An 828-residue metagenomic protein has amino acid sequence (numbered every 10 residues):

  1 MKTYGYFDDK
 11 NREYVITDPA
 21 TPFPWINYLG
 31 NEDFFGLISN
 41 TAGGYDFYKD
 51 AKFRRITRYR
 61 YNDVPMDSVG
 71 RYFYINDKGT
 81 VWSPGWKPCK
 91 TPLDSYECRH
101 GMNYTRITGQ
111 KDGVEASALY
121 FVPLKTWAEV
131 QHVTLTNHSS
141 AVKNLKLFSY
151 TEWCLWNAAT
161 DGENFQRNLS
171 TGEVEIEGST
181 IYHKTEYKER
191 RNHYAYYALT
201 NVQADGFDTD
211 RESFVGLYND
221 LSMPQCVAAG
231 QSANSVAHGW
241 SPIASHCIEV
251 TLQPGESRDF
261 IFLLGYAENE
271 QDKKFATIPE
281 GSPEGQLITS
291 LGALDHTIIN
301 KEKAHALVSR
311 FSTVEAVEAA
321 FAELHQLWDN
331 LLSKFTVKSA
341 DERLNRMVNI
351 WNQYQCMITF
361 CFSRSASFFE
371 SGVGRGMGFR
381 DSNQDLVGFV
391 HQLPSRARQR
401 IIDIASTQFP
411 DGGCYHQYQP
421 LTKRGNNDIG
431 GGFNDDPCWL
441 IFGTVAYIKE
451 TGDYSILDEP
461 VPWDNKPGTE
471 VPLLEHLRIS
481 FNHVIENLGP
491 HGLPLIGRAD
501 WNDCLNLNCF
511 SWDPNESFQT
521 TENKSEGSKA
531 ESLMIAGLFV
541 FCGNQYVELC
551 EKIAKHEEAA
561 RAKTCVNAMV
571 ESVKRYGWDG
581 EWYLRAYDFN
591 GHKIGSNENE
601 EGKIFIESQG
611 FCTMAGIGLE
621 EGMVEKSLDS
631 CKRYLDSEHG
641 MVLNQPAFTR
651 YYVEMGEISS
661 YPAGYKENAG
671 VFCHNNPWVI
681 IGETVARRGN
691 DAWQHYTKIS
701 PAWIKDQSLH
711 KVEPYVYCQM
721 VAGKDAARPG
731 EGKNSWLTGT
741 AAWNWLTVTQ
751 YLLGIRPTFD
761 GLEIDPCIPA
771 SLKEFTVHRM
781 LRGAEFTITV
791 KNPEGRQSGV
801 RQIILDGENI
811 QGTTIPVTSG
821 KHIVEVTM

Functional and structural regions predicted by a protein language model:
M1-R380, S395, R400-D403, A446-E450 (+7 more regions): Anionic coordination/interaction segments
V15, E189, T297, R310-V314 (+15 more regions): Hydrophobic alpha-helical scaffolding
E97, S117, I243-C247, E302 (+6 more regions): Long, charged, mostly alpha-helical binding arms that flank functional sites
K125-A128, H132-K146, R191-H193, T200-F214 (+7 more regions): Beta-rich accessory regions
F148-Y150, F165, Y415-H416, L538-G656 (+2 more regions): Catalytic cores of carbohydrate-active enzymes
I278-P283, S290-L291, H296-F311, A319 (+7 more regions): Extended, well-ordered alpha-helical scaffold segments
S367-G376, H416-D435, D464-P467, V471 (+4 more regions): Carbohydrate-binding/catalytic loop surfaces
M377, D381-S382, L386-A397, I401-G497 (+6 more regions): Aromatic-rich carbohydrate-recognition surfaces in CAZymes
